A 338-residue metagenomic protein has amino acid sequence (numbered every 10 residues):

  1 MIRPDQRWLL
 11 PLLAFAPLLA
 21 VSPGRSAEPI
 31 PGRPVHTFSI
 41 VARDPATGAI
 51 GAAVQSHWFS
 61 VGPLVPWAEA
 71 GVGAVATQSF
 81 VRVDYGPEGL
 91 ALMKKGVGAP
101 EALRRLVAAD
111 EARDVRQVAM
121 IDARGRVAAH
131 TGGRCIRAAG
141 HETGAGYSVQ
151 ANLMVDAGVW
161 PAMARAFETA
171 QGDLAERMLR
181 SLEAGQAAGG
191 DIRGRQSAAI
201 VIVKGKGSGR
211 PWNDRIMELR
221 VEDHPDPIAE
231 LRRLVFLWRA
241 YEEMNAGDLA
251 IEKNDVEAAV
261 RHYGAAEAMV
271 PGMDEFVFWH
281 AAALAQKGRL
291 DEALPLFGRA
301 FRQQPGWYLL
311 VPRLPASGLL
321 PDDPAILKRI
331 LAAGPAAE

Functional and structural regions predicted by a protein language model:
L10-A20: Bacterial N-terminal signal peptides
S26-R193, I200, E222-D255, A268: Alpha/propeptide regions of enzymes that mature by internal proteolysis
P271, P305-G306: Short coil turns that delineate tetratricopeptide repeat
F276, L310-V311: TPR alpha-solenoid repeat register
W279, R313-L314: Canonical tetratricopeptide repeat
